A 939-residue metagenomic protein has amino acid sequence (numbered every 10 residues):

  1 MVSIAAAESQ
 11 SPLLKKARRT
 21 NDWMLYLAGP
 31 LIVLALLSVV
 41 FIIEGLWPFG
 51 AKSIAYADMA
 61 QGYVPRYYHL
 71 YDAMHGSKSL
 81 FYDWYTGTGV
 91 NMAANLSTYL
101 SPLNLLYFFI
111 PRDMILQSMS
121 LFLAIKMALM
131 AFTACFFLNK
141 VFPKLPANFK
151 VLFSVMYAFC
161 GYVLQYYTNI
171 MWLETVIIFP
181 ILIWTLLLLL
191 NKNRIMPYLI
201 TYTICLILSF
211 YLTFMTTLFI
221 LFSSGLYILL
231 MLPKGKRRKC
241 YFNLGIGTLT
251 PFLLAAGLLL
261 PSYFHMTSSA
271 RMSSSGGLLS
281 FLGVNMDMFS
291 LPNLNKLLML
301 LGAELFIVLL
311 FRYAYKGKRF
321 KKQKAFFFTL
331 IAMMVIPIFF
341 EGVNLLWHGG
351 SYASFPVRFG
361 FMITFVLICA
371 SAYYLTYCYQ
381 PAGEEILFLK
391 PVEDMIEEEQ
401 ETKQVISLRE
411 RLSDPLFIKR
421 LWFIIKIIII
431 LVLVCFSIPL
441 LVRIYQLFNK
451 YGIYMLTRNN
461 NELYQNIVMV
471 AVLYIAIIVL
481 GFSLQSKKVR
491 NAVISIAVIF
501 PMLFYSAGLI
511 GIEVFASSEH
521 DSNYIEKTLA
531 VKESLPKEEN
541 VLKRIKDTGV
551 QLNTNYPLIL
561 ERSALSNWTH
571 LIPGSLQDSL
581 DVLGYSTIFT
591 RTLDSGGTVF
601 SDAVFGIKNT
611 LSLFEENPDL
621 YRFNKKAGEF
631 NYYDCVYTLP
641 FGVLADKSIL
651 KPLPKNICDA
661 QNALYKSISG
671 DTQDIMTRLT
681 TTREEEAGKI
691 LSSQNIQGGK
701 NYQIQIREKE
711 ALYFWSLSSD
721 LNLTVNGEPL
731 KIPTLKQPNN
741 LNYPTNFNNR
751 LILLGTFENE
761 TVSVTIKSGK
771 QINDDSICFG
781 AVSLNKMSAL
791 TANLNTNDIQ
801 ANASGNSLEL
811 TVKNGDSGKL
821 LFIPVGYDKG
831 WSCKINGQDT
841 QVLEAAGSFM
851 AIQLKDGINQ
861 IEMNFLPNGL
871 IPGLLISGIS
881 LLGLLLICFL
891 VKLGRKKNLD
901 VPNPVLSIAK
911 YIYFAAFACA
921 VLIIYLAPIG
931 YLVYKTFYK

Functional and structural regions predicted by a protein language model:
P12-A17, R66, T677-K939: Active-site-proximal, structured, solvent-exposed surfaces of multi-pass membrane proteins that position macromolecular
W23, G29-A134, V155-I177, T267-R271 (+2 more regions): Membrane-interface coil-to-helix junctions
L34-L36, F108, M127-K140, A147-L232 (+4 more regions): Membrane-embedded helix bundles of polyisoprenyl
A57, Q61-D72, T98, P102 (+3 more regions): Periplasmic/ER-lumenal interhelical loops and adjacent helix-loop junctions in multi-pass membrane proteins
M92-S97, L116-L129, F149, S154-I183 (+6 more regions): Membrane-interface micro-motifs in multi-pass membrane enzymes
M130-L138, I178-L190, L221-L230, F306-F311 (+5 more regions): Transmembrane alpha-helical segments
L212, F326-V335, F340-G342, H348-Y524 (+2 more regions): Contiguous transmembrane helix-bundle modules in multi-pass membrane proteins
V498-E519, E533-V604, L639-L664, I732-P744 (+1 more regions): Extracytoplasmic/lumenal acceptor-recognition loop(s) of multi-pass membrane glycoenzymes
